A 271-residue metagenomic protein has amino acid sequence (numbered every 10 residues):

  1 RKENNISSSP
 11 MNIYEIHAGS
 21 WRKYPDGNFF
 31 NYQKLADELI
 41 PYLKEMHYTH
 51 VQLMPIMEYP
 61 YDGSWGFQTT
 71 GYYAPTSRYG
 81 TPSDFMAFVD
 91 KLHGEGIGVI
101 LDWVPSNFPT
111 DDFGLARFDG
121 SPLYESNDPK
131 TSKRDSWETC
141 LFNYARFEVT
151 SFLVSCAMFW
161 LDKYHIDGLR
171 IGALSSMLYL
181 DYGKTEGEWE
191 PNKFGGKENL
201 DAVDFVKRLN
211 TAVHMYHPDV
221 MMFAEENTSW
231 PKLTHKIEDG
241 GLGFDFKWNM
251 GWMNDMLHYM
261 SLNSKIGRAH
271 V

Functional and structural regions predicted by a protein language model:
R1-A18, Y42, H258-R268: Glycine-rich phosphate/pyrophosphate-binding loop and adjacent beta-alpha nucleotide/cofactor-binding cores
N4-S8, H17-K197: Substrate-binding/active-site clefts of carbohydrate-active enzymes
N12, K130-E138, N249-Y259: An N-terminal domain-start capping segment
H165-D167, Y182-H270: Conserved alpha/beta catalytic core and glycan-binding cleft of carbohydrate-active enzymes
